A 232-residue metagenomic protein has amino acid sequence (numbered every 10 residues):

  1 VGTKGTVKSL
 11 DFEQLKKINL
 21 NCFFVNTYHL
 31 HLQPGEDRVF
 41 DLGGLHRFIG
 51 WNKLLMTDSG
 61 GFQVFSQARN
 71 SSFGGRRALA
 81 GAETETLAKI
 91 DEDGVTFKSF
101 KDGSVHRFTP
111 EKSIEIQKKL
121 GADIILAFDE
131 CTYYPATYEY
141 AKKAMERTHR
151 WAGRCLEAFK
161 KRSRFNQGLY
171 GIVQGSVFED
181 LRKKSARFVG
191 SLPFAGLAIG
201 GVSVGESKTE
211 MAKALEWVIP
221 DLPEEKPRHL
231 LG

Functional and structural regions predicted by a protein language model:
V1-R164: Non-catalytic, usually N-terminal nucleic-acid engagement modules in DNA/RNA processing proteins
E146-H149, A158, R162-G232: Glycine-rich phosphate/ribose-binding loops and adjacent secondary-structure elements that form binding surfaces
